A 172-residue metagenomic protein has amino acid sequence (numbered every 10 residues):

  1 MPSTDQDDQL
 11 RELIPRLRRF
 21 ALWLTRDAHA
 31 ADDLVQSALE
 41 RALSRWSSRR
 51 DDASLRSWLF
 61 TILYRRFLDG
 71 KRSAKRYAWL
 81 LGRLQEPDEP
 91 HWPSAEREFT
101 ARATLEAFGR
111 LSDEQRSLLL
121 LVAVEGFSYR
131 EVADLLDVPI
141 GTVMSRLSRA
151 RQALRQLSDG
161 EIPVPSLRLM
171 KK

Functional and structural regions predicted by a protein language model:
M1-R19, H29-D32, L43: A short, charge-rich alpha-helical start-of-domain segment used by transcription regulators
P2-Q6, D134-L135, Q152-K172: C-terminal edge and immediately downstream basic/flexible tail or linker adjoining helix-turn-helix-like DNA-binding
P15, R45-T61, I140: Short, aromatic/basic-enriched loop-to-helix "N-cap" motif that marks the start of an alpha-helix at regulatory
D27, S128, D137-T142: Helix-turn-helix DNA-binding motif, specifically the short coil turn and the N-cap/start of the second
D33-E40, A53-R65: Structural recognition of an alpha-helix C-terminal capping motif at a helix-to-coil junction
S48-R50, T61-G82, E96-R97, Q156: Arg/Lys-rich amphipathic alpha helix in sigma70-family domain 2
Y77-E106, S128, R168-K171: Internal acidic/polar
L118-V122: A short pre-motif secondary-structure segment
